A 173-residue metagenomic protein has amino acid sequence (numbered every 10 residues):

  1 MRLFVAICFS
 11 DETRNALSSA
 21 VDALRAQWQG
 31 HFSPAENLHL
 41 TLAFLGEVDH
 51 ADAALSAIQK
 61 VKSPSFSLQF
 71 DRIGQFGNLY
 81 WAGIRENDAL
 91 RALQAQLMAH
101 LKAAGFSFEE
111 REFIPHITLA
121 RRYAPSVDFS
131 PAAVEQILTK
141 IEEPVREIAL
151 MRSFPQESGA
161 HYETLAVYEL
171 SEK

Functional and structural regions predicted by a protein language model:
M1-K173: Histidine-dependent nucleotide/RNA phosphoesterase domain, centered on the 2H-phosphoesterase fold with its duplicated
